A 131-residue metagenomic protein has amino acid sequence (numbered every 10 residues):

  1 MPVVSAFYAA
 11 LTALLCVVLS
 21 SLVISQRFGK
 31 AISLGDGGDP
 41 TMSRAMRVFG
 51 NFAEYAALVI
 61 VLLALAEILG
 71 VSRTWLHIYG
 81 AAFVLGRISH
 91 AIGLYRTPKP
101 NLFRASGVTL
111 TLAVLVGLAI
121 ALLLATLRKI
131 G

Functional and structural regions predicted by a protein language model:
P2-K30: N-terminal signal-anchor transmembrane alpha helix
V3, T41, A45-V48, V71-T74 (+1 more regions): Juxtamembrane loop-transmembrane helix junctions in multi-pass integral membrane proteins, especially the extracellular
Y8-L11, M46-G50, Y79-A82, G107-L110: Physicochemical signature of membrane-embedded alpha-helices that form the seven-helix bundle of GPCRs, emphasizing
S21-R47: Cytosolic, membrane-interface loops and tails of multi-pass inner-membrane proteins
G50-L63, L115: Core segments of transmembrane alpha-helices that mediate helix-helix packing or line hydrophobic substrate/ligand
V59, A66-R96: Mid-chain, well-packed structural core segment of small domains
S89-V116: Interfacial loop-to-transmembrane junctions
I120-G131: Juxtamembrane boundary at the C-terminal end of a transmembrane helix
